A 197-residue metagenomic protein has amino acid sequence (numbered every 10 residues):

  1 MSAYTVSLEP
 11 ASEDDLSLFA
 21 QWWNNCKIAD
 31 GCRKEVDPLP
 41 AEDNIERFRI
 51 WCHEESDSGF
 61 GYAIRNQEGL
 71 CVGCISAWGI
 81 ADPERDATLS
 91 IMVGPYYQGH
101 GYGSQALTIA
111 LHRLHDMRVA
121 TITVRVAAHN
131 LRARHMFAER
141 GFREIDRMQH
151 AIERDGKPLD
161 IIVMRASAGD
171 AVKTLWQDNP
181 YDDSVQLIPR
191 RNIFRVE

Functional and structural regions predicted by a protein language model:
V6-Q21: A short beta-loop-alpha structural element at the N-terminal edge of CoA-dependent acyl/N-acetyltransferase catalytic
A11, V93, V126: Hydrophobic adenine-recognition pocket in adenosine-nucleotide-binding enzymes
Q21-P38: Helix-loop element at the rim of GNAT/NAT acetyltransferase active sites that forms part of the acceptor-substrate
L39-Q98, S167-A171, L175-D183, I188-E197: Acetyl-CoA-dependent GNAT
G59, L159-V163: Short hydrophobic/aromatic beta-strand or adjacent loop that forms the aromatic wall/cage of a ligand/substrate-binding
L70-G73, R132, P158: Glycine-rich acetyl-CoA-binding "A-motif" of GNAT/NAT acetyltransferases
G99-R113, R134-E139: Conserved acetyl-CoA-binding loop-helix of GNAT-fold acetyltransferases
T123-V126, R143-D160: Conserved catalytic-core motifs of GNAT/GCN5-like acyltransferases
